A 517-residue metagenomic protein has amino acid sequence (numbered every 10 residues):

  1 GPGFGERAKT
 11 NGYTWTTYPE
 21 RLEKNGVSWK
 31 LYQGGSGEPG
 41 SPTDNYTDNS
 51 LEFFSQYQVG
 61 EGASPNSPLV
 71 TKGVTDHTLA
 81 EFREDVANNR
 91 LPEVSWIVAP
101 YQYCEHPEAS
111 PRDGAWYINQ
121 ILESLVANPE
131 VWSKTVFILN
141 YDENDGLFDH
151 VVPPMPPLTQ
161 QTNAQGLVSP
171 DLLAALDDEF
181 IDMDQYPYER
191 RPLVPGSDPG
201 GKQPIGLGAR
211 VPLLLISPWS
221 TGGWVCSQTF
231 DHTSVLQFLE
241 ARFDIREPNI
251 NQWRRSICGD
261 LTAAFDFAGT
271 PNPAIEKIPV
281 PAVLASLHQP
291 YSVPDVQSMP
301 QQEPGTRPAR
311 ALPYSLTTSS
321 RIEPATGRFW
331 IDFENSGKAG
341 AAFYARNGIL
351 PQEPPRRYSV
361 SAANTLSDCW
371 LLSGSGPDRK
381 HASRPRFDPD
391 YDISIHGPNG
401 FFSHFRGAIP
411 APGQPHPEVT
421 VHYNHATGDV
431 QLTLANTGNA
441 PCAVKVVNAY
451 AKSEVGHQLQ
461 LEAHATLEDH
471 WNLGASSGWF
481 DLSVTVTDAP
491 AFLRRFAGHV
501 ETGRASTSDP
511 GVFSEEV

Functional and structural regions predicted by a protein language model:
G1-V517: N-terminal pro-sequences and low-complexity stem/linker regions of secreted or lumenal proteins
